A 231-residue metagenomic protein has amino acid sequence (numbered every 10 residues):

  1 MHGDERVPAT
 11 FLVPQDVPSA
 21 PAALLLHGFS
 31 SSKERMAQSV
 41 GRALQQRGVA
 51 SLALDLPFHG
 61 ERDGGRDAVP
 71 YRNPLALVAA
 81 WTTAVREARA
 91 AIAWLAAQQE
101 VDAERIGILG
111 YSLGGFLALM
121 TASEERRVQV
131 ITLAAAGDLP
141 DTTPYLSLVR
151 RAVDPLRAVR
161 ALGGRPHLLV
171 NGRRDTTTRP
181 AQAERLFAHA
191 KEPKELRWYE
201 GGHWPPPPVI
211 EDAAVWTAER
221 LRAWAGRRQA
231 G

Functional and structural regions predicted by a protein language model:
M1-V17: N-terminal cap/lid segment of alpha/beta-hydrolase-fold proteins
A9, S19-G28: Short beta-strand element of the alpha/beta-hydrolase
L25-S30, S112, G172: Glycine-rich His-Gly loop
S31-T83, T142-P144: Cap/lid segment of the alpha/beta-hydrolase catalytic domain
D55-H59, G137, G202: Short beta-to-alpha linker loops that shape the active-site pocket of alpha/beta-hydrolase fold enzymes
R89-R151: Primarily recognizes the serine-hydrolase "nucleophile elbow" in alpha/beta-hydrolase and SGNH/GDSL folds
T142-K191: The feature captures the conserved acid-bearing segment of alpha/beta-hydrolase catalytic domains
A188-G231: C-terminal catalytic histidine-bearing segment of alpha/beta-hydrolase fold enzymes
